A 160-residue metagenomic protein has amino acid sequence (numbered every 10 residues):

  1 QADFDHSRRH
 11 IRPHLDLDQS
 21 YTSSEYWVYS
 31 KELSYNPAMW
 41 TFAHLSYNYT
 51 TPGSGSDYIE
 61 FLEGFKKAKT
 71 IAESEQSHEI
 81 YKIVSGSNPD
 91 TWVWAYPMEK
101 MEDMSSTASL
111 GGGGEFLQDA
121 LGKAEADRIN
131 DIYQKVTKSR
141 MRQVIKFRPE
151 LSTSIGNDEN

Functional and structural regions predicted by a protein language model:
Q1-N160: Short S/T/G/P-rich N-terminal loop/turn motif that feeds into the first structured element of a domain
